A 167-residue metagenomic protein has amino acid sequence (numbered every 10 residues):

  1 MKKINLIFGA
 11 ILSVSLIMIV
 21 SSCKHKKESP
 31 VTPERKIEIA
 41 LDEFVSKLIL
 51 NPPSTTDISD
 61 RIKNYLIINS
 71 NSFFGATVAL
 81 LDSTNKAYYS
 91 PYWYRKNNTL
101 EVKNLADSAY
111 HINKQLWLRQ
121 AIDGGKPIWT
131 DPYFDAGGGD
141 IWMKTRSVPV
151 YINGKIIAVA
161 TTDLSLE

Functional and structural regions predicted by a protein language model:
M1-A10: Bacterial N-terminal signal peptides that target proteins for export
A10-L16: Core hydrophobic alpha-helical transmembrane segments of single-pass membrane proteins
C23-D60, N71-F74, W142-K144, I157-A160: Juxtamembrane extracytoplasmic/periplasmic/luminal helical "stalk" adjacent to the first N-terminal
S46-L50, I67, I122-K126, K155: Sec-exported extracytoplasmic/periplasmic mature domains
R61-S70, Q120: Amphipathic alpha-helical regulatory segments at dimerization interfaces that relay allosteric signals between sensory
N71-P127, P132-G139: Extracellular/periplasmic ligand-sensing ectodomains of membrane signal-transduction proteins
I141-E167: Conserved beta-strands of PAS-like sensory domains
